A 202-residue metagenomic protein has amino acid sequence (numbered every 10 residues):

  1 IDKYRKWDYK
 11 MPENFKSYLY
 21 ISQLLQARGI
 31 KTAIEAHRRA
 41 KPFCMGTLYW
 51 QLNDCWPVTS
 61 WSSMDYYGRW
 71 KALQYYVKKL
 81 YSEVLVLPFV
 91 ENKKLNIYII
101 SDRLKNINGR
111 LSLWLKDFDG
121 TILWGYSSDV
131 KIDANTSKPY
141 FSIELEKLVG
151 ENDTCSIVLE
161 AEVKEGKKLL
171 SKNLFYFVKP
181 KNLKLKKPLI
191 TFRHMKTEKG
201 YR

Functional and structural regions predicted by a protein language model:
I1-R110, W114: Substrate-binding clefts and catalytic carboxylate motifs of secreted carbohydrate-active enzymes
Y20-S22, M64-D65, D129-N135, L148 (+1 more regions): Short, contiguous acidic/charged loop-to-helix segments that flank catalytic cores in large enzymes
K31, L80-S82, W124, K184-L189 (+1 more regions): Residues that act as N-cap/strand-start positions at coil-to-secondary-structure junctions
T59-S60, Y126-S128, N173: Short hydrophobic alpha-helix segments
L85-V86, D102-N106, K147-D153, T191-H194: Short linear motifs in intrinsically disordered
K94-I143, D153-K164, Y201-R202: Beta-strand-rich binding/interaction modules
V163-S171: Short acidic/polar inter-strand loop motif in beta-rich domains
L170-Y201: Edge strands and adjacent loops of beta-rich recognition modules
